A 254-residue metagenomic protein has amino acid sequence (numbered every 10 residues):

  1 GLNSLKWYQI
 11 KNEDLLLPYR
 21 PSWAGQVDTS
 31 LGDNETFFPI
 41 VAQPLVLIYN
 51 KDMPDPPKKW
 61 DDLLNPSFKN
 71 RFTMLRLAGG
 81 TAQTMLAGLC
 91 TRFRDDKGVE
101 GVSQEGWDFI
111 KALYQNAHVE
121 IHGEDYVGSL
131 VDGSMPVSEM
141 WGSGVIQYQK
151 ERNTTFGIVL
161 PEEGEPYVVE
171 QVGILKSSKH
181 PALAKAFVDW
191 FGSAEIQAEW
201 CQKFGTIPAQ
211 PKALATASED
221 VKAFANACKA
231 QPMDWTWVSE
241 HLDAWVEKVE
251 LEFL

Functional and structural regions predicted by a protein language model:
G1-S134: Extracytoplasmic ligand-binding site segments that recognize negatively charged/polar headgroups
L5-Q9, V131, P136-T155: A ligand-binding cleft/hinge motif common to bilobed small-molecule-binding domains
T29, Q43, W107-L113, R152-K176: Periplasmic-binding protein-like
P39, V46, V137, G164-P166 (+1 more regions): A residue-level structural signature of the nucleotidyltransferase/glycosyltransferase Rossmann-like core
G80, Y126-V127, V137, S143-Q147 (+1 more regions): Short, catalytically relevant binding-site loops at active-site mouths
E165-P166, E170, L175-M233: Mature extracytoplasmic/periplasmic domains
Q231-L254: Conserved C-terminal helix/tail region of periplasmic/extracytoplasmic solute-binding proteins
